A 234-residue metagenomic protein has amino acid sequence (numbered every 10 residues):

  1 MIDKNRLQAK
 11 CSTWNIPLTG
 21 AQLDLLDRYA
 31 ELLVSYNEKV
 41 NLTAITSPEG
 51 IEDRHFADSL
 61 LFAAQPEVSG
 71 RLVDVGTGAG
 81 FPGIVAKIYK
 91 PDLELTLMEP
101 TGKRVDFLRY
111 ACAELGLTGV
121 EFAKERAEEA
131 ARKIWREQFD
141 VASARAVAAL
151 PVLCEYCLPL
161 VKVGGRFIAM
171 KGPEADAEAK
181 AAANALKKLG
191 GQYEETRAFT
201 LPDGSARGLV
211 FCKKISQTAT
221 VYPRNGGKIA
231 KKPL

Functional and structural regions predicted by a protein language model:
I2-V73, K103-V120, N225: Class I SAM-dependent transferase core
G20, T46, K124-R126, E195-R197: Short loop/edge segments at beta-strand edges and connector loops that shape dinucleotide/nucleotide cofactor-binding
L60-A148, C154-E155: Conserved SAM/SAH cofactor-binding pocket of Class I
K90, V161-V163: Helix-to-beta-strand junctions that scaffold the AdoMet/dcAdoMet cofactor pocket in Class I SAM-dependent enzymes
R104-D106, A175, A179: Short alpha-helix immediately C-terminal to the canonical SAM-binding loop
E128, G172-D176, T200: Short "lid" loop at the C-terminus of a central beta-strand within the Rossmann-like core of SAM-dependent
G164-E174: Conserved beta-strand signature within the Rossmann-like core of class I S-adenosyl-L-methionine
K180-L234: SAM/dcSAM-binding transferase cores
